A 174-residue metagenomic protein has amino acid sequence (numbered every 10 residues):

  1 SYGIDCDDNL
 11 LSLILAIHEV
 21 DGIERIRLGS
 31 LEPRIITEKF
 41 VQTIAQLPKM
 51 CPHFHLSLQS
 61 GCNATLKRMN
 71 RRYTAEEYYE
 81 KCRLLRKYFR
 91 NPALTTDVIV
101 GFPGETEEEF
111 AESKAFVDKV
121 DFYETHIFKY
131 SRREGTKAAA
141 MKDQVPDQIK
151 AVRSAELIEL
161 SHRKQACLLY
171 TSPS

Functional and structural regions predicted by a protein language model:
S1-E107: Conserved SAM/AdoMet-binding glycine-rich loop
G3-H18, G22, R68-R72, R132-K164: Radical SAM enzyme [4Fe-4S]-AdoMet core and its adjacent flexible, acidic and glycine-rich loops/tails across
I44-Q46, S113, K142-V145: Short, hinge-like loop/turn segments at secondary-structure boundaries
G104-V117: Catalytic cores of alpha/beta
D121: Contiguous mid-protein beta-loop-alpha structural module that forms a pocket-lining wall or clamp of enzyme active
E124-S131: Internal alpha/beta loop-helix hairpins
C167: Conserved functional hotspot residues or short segments at active or partner-binding sites across diverse domains
Y170-S174: Conserved small/polar residues in nucleotide/adenosyl-binding loops
